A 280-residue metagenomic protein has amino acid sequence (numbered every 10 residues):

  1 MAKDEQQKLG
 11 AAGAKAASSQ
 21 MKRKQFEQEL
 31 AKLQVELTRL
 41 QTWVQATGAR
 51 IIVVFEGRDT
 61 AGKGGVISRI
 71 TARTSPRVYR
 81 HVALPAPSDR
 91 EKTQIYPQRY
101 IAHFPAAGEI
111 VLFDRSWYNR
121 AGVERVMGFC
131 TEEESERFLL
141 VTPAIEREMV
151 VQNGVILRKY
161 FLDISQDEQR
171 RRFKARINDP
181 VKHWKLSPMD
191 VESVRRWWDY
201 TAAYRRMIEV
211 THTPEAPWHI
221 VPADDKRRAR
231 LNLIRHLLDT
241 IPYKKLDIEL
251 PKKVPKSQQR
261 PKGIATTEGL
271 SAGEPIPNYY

Functional and structural regions predicted by a protein language model:
M1-Y280: Glycine-rich phosphate-binding loop of ATP-dependent small-molecule kinases
